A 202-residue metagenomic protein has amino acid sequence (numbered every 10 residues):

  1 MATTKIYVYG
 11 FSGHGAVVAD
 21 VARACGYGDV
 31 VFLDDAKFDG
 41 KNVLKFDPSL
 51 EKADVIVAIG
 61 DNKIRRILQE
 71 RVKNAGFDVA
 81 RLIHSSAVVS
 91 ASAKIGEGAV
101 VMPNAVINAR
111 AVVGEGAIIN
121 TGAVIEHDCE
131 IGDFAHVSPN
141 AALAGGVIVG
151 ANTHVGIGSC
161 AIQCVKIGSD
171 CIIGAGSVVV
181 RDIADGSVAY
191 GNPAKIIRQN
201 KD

Functional and structural regions predicted by a protein language model:
M1-P48: Hydrophobic, well-ordered beta-alpha structural blocks that scaffold small-molecule cofactor pockets
T4-Y7, D29-V30, A53-I56, V79 (+1 more regions): Short active-site oxyanion
G10, I56-G60, Q163: Small/polar loops that bind or transfer phosphate-bearing groups
G13-H14, K63-I64, K94, I196: Short alpha-helical
A19-V21, I67-R71, V113-G114, A184-D185 (+1 more regions): Short amphipathic alpha-helical segments
K37-V88: Phosphate-bearing ligand-interacting subdomains that bind or position ATP/ADP/UDP/GDP/NAD(P) or nucleotide-linked
L82-Y190, A194-I197: Structural signal for interior beta-strand "rungs" in well-ordered beta-sheet cores of soluble enzyme domains
